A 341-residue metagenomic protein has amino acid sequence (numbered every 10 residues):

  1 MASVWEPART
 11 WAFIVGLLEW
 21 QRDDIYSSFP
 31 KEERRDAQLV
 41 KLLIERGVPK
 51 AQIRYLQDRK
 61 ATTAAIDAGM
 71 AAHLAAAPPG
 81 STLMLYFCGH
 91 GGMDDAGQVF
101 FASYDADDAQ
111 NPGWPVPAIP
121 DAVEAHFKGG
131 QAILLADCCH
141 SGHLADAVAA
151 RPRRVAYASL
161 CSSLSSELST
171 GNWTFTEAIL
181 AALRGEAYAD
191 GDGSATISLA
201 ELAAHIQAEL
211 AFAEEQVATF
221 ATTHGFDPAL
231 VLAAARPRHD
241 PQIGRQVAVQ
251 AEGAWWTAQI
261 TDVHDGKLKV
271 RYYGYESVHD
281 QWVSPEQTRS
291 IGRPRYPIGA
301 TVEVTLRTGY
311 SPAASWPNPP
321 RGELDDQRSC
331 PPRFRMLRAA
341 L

Functional and structural regions predicted by a protein language model:
M1-Q242: Cysteine endopeptidase catalytic domains of the caspase/legumain-like
H239-L341: Eukaryotic chromatin- and chromosome-associated nuclear factors, especially histone mark writers/erasers/readers
